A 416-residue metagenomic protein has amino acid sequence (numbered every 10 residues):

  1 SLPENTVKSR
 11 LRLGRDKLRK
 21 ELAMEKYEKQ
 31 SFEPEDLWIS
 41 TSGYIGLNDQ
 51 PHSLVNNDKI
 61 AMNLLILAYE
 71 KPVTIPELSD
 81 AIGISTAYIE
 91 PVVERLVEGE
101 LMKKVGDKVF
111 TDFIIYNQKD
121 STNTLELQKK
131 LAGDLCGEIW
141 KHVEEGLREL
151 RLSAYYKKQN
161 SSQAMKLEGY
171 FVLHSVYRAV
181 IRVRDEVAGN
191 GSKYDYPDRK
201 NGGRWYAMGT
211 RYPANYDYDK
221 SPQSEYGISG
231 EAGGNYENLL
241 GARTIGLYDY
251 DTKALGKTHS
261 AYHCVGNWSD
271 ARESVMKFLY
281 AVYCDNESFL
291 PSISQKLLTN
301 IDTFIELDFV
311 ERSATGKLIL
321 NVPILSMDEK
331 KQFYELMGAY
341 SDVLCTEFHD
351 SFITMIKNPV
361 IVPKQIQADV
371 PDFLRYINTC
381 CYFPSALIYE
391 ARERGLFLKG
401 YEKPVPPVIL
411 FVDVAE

Functional and structural regions predicted by a protein language model:
S1, N5, E98-M102, D112 (+2 more regions): DNA-contacting interfaces and partner/effector-binding or oligomerization modules in DNA-centric proteins
L2-E21, E90: DNA-recognition helix of helix-turn-helix
R15-D58, T122-L127, L131: C-terminal edge and immediately downstream basic/flexible tail or linker adjoining helix-turn-helix-like DNA-binding
E25-K26, A87-R95, G99-L101, G137-D251 (+1 more regions): Exposed, interaction-prone assembly regions rather than primary DNA-binding/catalytic cores
D49-P51, F113-L150, P323-N358: Short, amphipathic alpha-helical interaction segments positioned at domain boundaries
S53-A81, I139, E231-K296: Short amphipathic alpha-helical interface segments
I82-G99, K104, P291-L307: Short amphipathic alpha-helical interaction segments
D107-I114, G316-P323: Minor-groove-contacting beta-hairpin "wing" of winged helix-turn-helix DNA-binding domains
